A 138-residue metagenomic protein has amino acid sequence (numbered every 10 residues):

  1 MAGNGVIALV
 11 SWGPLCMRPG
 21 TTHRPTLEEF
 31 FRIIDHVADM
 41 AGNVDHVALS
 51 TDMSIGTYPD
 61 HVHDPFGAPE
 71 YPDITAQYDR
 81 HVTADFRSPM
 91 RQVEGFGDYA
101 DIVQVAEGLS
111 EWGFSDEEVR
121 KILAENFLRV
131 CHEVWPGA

Functional and structural regions predicted by a protein language model:
M1-G20: Catalytic core of soluble alpha/beta enzymes
M1-G5, E28-D45: Histidine/acidic residue-rich metal-binding segments in metalloenzymes
I7, D52, V119: Conserved, mostly hydrophobic/aromatic
G13-L15, M53-G56, N126: Solvent-exposed loop/turn segments at secondary-structure junctions within structured extracellular/periplasmic domains
C16-I33: Active-site glycine- and acidic-residue-rich loops that bind and position anionic ligands or nucleotide-like cofactors
T21-T22, Y58-P65, C131-A138: Short glycine/threonine-rich loop-to-helix capping motif typified by GTGT followed within a few residues by an Asp-Pro
G42-G67, Y71-G95: Short acidic/histidine-rich active-site segments
A84-A138: Mid-to-C-terminal alpha-helical segments outside catalytic/metal-binding sites
